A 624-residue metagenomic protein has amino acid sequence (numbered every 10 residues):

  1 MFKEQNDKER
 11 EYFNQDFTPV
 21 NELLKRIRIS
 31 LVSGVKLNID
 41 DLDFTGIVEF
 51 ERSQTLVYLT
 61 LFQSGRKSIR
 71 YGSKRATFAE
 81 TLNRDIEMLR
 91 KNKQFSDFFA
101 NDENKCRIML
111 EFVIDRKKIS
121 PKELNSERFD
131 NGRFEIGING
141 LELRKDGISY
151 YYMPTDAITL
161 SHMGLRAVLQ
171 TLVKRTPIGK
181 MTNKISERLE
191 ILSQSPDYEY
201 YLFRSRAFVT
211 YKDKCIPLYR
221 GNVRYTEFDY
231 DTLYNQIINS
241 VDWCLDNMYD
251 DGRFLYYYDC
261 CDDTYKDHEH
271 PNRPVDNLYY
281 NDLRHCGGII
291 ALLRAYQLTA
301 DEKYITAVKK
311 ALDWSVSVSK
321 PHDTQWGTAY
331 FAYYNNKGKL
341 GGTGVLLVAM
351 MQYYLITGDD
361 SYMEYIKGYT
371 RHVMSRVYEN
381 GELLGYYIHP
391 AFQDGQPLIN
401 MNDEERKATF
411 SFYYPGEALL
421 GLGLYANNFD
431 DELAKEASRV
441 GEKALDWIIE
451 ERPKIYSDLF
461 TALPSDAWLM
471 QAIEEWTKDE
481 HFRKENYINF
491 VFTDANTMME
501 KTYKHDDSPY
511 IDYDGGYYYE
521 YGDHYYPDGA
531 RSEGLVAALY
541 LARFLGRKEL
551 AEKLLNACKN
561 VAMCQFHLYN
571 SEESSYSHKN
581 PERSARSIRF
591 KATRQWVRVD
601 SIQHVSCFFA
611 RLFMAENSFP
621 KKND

Functional and structural regions predicted by a protein language model:
F2-K212: Basic nucleic-acid-binding interfaces
L23, T226-C244, A300-V318, G358-R376 (+5 more regions): Extended, well-ordered alpha-helical scaffold segments
K214-L283, E302, A307-K310, V318-W326 (+4 more regions): Low-complexity, Ser/Thr/Pro/Gly-enriched N-terminal "stalk/linker" regions
G221-Y230, C286-E302, V345-D360, E417-L433 (+3 more regions): Well-ordered alpha-helical scaffold segments within catalytic/enzyme domains
D229, D267-C286, Q325-L346, D359 (+5 more regions): Solvent-exposed loop and edge beta-strand segments that line ligand/cofactor-binding and catalytic clefts
Y280, E500-D624: CBM-like carbohydrate-recognition segments
K303, H322-N335, L347, M351-Y362 (+10 more regions): Domain-length accessory/inserted modules outside core catalytic folds
Y369-I449: Solenoidal tandem-repeat scaffolds enriched in leucines and small polar residues
